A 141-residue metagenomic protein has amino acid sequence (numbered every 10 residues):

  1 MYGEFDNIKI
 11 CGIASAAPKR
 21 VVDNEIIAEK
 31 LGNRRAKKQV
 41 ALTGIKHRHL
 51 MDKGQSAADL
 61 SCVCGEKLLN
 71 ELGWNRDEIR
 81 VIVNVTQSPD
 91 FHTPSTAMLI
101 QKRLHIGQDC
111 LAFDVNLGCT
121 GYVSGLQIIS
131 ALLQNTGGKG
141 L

Functional and structural regions predicted by a protein language model:
M1-R80, K102-L104: Conserved "HGTGT" condensation-loop signature of ketosynthase/thiolase-family condensing enzymes that catalyze
C11-A14, V85, N116, L141: Short beta-strand segments
R20, E66, G73-W74, I129-N135 (+1 more regions): Contiguous hydrophobic segments
V40-L42, K46-A58, Q87-K139: Conserved catalytic cysteine-centered active-site region of acyl-thioester-dependent Claisen-condensing enzymes
R80-Q87: Short glycine-rich or small-residue beta-strand-to-loop segments that form or flank ligand, phosphate, metal/Fe-S
